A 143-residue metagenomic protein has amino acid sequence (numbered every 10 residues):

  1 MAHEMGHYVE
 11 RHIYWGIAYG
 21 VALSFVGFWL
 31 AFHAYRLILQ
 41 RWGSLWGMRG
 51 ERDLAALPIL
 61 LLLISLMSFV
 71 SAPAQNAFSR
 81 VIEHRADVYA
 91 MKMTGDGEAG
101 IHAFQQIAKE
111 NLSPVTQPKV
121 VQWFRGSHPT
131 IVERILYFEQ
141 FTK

Functional and structural regions predicted by a protein language model:
M1-A2, Y8-T94: A Zn2+-metalloprotease active-site environment signal
S71, Q75-A77, V81-K143: Active-site-proximal gating segments in proteases and membrane effectors
